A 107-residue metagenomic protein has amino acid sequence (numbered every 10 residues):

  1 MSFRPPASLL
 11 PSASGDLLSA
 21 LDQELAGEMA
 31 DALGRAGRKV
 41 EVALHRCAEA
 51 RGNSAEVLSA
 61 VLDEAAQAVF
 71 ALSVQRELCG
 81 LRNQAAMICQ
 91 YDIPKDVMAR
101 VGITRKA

Functional and structural regions predicted by a protein language model:
M1-S12: Acidic, low-complexity proline/glycine-rich segments
P5-A7, E49-R51, V61-E64: Generic detector of short, locally flexible boundary/turn motifs and exposed helical patches
S8, D16, A20-Q23, G27 (+3 more regions): Short, well-ordered helical secondary-structure segments
A13-G52: N-terminal acidic leader/helix
A48-E49, M98-A107: Short, conserved aromatic-histidine micro-motifs
V57-G102: Amphipathic alpha-helical packing elements
